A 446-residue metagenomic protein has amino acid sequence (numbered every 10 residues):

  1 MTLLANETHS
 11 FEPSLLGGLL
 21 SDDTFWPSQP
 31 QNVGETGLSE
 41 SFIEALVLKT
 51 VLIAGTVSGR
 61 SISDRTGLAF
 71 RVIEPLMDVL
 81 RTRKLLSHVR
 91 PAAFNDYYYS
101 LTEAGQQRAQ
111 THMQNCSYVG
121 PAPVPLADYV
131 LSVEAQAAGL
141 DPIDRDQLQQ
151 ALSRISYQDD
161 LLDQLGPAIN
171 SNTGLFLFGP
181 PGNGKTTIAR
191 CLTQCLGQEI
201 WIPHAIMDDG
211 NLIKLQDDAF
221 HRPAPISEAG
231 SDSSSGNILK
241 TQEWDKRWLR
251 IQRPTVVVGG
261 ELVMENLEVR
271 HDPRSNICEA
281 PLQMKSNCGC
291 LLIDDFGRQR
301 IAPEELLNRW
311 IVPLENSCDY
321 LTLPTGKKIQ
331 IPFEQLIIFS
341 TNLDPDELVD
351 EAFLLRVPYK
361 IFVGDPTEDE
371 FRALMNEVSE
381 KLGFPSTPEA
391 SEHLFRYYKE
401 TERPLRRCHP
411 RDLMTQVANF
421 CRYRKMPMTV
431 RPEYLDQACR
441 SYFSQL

Functional and structural regions predicted by a protein language model:
L19-L46: Short alpha-helical segments that sit at the start of domains
I53-R65: Short acidic, hydrophobic short linear motifs in intrinsically disordered regions
R71, D78-D141: Interdomain "pre-motor" coupling segment immediately N-terminal to P-loop NTPase/helicase cores
E134-L162, T401-R403: Dynamic helix-loop-helix/coil hinge segments at AAA+ ATPase domain boundaries and subdomain interfaces
S153-I338: Conserved ASCE/P-loop NTPase catalytic core
R309, V349-D365: A short helix-turn-beta junction within AAA+ P-loop NTPase domains corresponding to the substrate/partner-engaging
D346, V363-P410, Y423-M428: Conserved C-terminal "switch" segment of AAA+ ATPases
R407-M414, C421-L446: Conserved C-terminal helix/linker of AAA+ ATPases
